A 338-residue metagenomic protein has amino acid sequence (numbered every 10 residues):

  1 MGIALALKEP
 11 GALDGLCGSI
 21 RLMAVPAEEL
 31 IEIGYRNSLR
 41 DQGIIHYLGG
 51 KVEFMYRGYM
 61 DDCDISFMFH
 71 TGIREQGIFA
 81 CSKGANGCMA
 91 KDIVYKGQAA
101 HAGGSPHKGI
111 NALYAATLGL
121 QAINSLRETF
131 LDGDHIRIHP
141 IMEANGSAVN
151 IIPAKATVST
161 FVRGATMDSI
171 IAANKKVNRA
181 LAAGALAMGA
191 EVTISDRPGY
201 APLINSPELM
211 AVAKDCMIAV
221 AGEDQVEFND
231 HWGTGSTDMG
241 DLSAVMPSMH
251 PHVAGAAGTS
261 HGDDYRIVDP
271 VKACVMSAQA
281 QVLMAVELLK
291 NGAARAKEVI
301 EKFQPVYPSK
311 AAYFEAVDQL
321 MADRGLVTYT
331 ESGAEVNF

Functional and structural regions predicted by a protein language model:
M1-L7: Di-metal (Zn2+ and/or Mg2+/Mn2+) metal-binding site signature of metallo-dependent hydrolases with the MBL/beta-CASP
L5, G18-R21, T160: Membrane-embedded catalytic cores of phosphoryl/pyrophosphoryl-handling enzymes
E9, E28-I31, A285-K290: Metal-centered catalytic cores of metalloenzymes
E9-L13, A293-A296: Intrinsically disordered, low-complexity coil segments
L13-H139, G146-I151, E331-N337: Histidine/acidic-residue-rich, glycine-tolerant segments that coordinate divalent metal ions
T117-F338: Metal-dependent amide/peptide-bond hydrolase catalytic core, centered on the "pita-bread" metallohydrolase fold
